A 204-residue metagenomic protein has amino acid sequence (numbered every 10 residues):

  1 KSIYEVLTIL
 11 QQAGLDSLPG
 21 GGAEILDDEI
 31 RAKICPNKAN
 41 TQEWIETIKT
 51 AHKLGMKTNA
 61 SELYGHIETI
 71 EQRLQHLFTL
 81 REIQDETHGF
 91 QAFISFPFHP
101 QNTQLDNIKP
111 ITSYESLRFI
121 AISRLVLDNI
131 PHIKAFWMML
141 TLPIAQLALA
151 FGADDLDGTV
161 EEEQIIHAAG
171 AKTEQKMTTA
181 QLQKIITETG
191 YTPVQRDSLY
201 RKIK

Functional and structural regions predicted by a protein language model:
K1-M56, L63-E86, Q104-Y114, G170-T173: Conserved non-cysteine loop/helix-boundary elements of the Radical SAM core domain that shape
K53, Q84-K204: Auxiliary Fe-S-binding modules of radical SAM enzymes
